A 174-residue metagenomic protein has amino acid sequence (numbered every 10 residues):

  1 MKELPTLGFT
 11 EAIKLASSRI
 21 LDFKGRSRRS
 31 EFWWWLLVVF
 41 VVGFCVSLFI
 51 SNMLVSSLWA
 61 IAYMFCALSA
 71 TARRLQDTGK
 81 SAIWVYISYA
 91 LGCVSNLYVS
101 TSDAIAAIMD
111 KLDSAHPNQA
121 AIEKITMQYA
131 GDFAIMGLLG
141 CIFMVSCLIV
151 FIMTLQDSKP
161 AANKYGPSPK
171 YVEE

Functional and structural regions predicted by a protein language model:
M1-V39, Y63-I83, F151-E174: Membrane-interface extramembranous regions at the lipid-water interface
E3-L7, I125, I135, C147: Membrane-targeting and insertion segments and their boundary/processing signals
S30-S69, A82-D110, G131-L155: Hydrophobic alpha-helical transmembrane segments in multi-pass membrane proteins
D110-E123: Peri-membrane helix termini and adjoining interfacial loops of integral membrane proteins
A120-M136: Membrane-interface segments at the starts/ends of alpha-helical transmembrane spans
